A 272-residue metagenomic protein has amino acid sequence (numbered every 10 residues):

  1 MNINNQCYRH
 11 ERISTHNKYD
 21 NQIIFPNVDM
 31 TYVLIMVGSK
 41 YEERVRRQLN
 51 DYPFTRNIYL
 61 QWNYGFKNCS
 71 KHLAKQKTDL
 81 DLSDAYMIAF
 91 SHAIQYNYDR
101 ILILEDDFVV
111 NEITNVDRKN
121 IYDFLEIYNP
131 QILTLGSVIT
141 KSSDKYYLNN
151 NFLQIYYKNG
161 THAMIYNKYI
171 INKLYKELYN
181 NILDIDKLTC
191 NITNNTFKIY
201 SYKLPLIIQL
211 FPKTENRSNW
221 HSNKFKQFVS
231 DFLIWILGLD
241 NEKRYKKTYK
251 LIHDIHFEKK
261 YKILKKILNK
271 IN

Functional and structural regions predicted by a protein language model:
N2-L104, F108-N272: An acidic/histidine-cluster motif and surrounding catalytic segment that typifies divalent-metal-assisted enzyme active
